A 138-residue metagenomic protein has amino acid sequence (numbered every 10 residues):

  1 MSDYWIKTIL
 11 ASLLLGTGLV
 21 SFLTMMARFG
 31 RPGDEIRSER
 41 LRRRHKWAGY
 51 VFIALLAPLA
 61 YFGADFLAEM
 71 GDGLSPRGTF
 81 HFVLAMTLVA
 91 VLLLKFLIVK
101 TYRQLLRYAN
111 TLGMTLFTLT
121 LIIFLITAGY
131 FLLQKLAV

Functional and structural regions predicted by a protein language model:
M1-V138: Membrane-embedded alpha-helical bundles that constitute the cytochrome b-like, heme-associated redox core of multi-pass
